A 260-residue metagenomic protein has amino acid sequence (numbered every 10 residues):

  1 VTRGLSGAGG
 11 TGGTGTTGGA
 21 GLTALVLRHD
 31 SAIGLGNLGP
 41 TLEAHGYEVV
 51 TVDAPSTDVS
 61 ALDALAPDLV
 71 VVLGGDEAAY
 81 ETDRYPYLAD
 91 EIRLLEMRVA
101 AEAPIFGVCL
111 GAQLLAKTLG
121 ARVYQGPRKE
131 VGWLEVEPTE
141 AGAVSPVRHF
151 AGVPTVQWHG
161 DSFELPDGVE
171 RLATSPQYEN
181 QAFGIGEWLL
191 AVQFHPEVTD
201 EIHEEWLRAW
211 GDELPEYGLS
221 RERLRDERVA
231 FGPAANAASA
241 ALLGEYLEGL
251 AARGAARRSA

Functional and structural regions predicted by a protein language model:
R3-A20: Compositionally biased, intrinsically disordered low-complexity segments enriched for polar/charged residues
L22, D68, V153: Nucleotide donor/acceptor-binding cores
A24-L42, V52-P55: N-terminal beta1-alpha1 ligand-phosphate binding loop
P40-F106: Flexible gly/pro-rich beta->alpha loop and the following alpha-helix that scaffold active-site loops
R98-R122: Catalytic nucleophile loop
L119-H203: Pocket-forming structural segment of enzyme catalytic cores
V198-A260: Acyltransferase
